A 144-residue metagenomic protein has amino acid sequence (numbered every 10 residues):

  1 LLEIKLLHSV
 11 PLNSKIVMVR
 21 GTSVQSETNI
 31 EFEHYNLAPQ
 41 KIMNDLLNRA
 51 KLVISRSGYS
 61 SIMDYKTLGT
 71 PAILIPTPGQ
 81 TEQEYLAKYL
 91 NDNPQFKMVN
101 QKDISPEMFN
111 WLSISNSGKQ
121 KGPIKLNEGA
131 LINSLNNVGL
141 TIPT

Functional and structural regions predicted by a protein language model:
L1-L52: Donor-nucleotide binding loops and adjacent catalytic segments primarily of GT-B fold Leloir glycosyltransferases
I16, A72, K97-M98: Hydrophobic beta-strand scaffold residues
G21, L37-K41, T77-E82, D103: Short, acidic/turn-prone active-site loops that include or flank metal/cofactor- and phosphate-binding residues
E27-N29, N44-N48, Q83-K88, E107-F109: Short, charged, surface-exposed secondary-structure boundary motifs
K41-I42, S61, E107-M108, A130: Short acidic active-site motifs
I42-Y85: A donor-sugar binding/catalytic signature common to diverse glycosyltransferases and related nucleotide-sugar
Q80-M108, I124: Change "using UDP/GDP/dTDP sugars" to "using nucleotide sugars
F109-T144: C-terminal amphipathic helix plus adjacent low-complexity, charged tail appended to glycosyltransferase catalytic
